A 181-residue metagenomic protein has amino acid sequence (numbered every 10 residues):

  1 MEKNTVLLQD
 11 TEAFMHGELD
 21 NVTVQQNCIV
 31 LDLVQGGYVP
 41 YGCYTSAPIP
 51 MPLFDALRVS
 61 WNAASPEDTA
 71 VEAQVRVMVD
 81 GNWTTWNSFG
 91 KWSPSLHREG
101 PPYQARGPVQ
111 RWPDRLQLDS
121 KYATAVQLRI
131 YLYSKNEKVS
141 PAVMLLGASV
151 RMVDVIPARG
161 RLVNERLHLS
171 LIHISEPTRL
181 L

Functional and structural regions predicted by a protein language model:
M1-H168: Beta-strand-rich ligand- or partner-binding modules with a strong bias toward extracellular/periplasmic carbohydrate
I172-L181: Single conserved hydrophobic/aromatic residue that forms the stacking wall/gate of nucleotide- or nucleobase-binding
